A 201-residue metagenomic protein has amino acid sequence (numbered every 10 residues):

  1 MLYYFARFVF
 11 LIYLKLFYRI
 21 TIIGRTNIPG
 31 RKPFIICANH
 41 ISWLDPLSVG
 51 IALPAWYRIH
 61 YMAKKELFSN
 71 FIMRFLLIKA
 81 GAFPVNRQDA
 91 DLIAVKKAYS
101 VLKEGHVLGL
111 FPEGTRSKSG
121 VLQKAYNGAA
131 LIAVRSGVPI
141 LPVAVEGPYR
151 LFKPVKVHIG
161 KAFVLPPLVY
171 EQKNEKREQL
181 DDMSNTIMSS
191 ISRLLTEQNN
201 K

Functional and structural regions predicted by a protein language model:
M1-F17, S69-K79, L151-F152: Alpha-helical membrane-targeting segments
L2-Y3, F8-H40: Helix-to-loop junction immediately C-terminal to a conserved catalytic motif
F10, K79-P84, P112-T115: Short, basic, glycine/proline-bearing loop/turn elements
K15, P29-D89: Catalytic core of membrane glycerolipid acyltransferases/transacylases, capturing the structured, soluble-facing
R19, W56-R58, K79, G105 (+1 more regions): A generic structural signal for alpha->beta connector loops
T21, A90-V95: Glycine-rich, highly charged phosphate/nucleotide-binding loops
G24, N39, A63-K64, G81 (+2 more regions): A secondary-structure boundary/capping signal
A94-K201: Non-catalytic C-terminal accessory region of glycerolipid acyltransferases and related lyso-lipid remodeling enzymes
